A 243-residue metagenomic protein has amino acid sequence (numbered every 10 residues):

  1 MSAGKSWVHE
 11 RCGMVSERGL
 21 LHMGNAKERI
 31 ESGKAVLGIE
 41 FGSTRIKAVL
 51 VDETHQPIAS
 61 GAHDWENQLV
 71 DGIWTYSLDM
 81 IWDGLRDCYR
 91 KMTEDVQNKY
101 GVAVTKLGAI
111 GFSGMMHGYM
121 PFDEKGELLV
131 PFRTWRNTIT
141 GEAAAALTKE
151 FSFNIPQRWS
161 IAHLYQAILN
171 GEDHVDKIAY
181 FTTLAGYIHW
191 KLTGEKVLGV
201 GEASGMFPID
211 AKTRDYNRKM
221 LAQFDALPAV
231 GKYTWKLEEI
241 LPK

Functional and structural regions predicted by a protein language model:
S2-S6: Extreme N-terminal basic, low-complexity initiation segments that serve as generic localization/processing leaders
W7-V130, A145, K177, T234-E239: N-terminal glycine/serine-rich phosphate-binding loop of ATP-dependent small-molecule kinases, especially carbohydrate
R90-K243: Glycine-rich phosphate-binding/catalytic subdomain of phosphoryl-transfer and nucleotide/sugar-phosphate-processing
